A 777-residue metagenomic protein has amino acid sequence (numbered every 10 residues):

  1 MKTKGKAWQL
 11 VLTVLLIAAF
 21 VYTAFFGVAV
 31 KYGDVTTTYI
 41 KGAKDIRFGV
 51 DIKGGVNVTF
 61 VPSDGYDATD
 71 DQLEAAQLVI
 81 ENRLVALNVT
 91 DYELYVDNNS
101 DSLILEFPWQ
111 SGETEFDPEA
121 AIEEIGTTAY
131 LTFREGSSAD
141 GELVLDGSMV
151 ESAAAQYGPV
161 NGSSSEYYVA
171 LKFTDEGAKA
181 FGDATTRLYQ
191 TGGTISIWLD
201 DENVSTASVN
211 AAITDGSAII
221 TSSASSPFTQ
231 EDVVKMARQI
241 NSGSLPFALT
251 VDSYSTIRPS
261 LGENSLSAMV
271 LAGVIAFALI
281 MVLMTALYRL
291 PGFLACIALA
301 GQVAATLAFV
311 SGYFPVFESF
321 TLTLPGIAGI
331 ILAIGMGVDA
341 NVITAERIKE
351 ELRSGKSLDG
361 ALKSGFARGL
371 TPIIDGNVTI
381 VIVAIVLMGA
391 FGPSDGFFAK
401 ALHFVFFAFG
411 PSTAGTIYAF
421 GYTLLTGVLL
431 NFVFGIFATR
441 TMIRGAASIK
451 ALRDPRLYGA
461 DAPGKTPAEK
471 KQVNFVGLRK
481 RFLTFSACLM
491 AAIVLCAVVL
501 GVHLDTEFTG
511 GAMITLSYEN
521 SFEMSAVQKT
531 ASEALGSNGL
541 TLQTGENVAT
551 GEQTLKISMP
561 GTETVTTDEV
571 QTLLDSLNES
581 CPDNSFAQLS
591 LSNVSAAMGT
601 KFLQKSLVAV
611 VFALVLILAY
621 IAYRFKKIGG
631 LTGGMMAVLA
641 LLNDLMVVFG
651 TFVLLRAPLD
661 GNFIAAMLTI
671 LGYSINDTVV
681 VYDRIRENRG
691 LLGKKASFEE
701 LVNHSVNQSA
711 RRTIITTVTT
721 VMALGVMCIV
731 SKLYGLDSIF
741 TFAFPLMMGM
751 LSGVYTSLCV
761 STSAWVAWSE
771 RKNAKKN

Functional and structural regions predicted by a protein language model:
M1-N777: A structural signal for conserved, well-ordered secondary-structure elements that form binding/interaction cores
